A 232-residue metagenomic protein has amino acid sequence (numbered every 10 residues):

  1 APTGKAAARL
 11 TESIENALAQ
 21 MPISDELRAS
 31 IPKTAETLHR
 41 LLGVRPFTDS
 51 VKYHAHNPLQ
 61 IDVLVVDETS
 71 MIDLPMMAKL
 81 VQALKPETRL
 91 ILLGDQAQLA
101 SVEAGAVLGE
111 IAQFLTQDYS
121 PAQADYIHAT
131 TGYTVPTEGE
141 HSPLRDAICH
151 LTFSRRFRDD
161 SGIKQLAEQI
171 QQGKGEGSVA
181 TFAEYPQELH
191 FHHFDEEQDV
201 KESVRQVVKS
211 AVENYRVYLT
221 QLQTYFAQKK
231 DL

Functional and structural regions predicted by a protein language model:
P2-Q60: Inter-Walker segment of RecA-like/P-loop motor cores
L27-P32, F47-L64, I72-T88, P143: Short basic/glycine-enriched coil/helix segment immediately N-terminal to the Walker B
E36, V65, I91, A147-T152: Hydrophobic/aromatic beta-strand patches that form the interior of the parallel beta-sheet core in alpha/beta enzyme
L41-L42, I72-D73, L99-A100: Catalytic P-loop NTPase motifs of RecA-like helicase/translocase cores
D67-E68, G94-Q96: Walker B catalytic acidic pair
A97, S101-L232: Conserved helicase motor core of P-loop NTPases
